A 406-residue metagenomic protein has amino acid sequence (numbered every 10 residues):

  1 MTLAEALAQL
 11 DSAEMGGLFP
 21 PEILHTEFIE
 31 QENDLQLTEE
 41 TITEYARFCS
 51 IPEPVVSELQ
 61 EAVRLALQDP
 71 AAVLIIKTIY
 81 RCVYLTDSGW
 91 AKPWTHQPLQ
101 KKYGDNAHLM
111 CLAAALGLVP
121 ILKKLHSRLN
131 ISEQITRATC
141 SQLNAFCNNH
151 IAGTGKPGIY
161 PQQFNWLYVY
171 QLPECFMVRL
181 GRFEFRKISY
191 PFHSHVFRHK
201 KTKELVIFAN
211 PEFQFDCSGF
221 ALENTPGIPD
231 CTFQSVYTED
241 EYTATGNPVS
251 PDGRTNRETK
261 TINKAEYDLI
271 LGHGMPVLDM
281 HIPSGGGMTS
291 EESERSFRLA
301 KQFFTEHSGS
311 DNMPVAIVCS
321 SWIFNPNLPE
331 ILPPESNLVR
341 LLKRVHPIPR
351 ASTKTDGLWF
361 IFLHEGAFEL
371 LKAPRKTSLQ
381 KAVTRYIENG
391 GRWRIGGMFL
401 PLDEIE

Functional and structural regions predicted by a protein language model:
T2-M288, S308-A316, L332-E406: Non-catalytic substrate-recognition and accessory regions of acyl/acetyltransferase enzymes
S284-E292, I323-N327: Short acidic, S/G/P-rich loop/turn micro-motifs used as interaction or catalytic elements
M288-E306: Conserved acetyl-CoA-binding loop-helix of GNAT-fold acetyltransferases
R295-L299, I331-S336: General N-terminal targeting signals
M313-N325: Acidic/histidine-rich, metal-coordinating catalytic segments
